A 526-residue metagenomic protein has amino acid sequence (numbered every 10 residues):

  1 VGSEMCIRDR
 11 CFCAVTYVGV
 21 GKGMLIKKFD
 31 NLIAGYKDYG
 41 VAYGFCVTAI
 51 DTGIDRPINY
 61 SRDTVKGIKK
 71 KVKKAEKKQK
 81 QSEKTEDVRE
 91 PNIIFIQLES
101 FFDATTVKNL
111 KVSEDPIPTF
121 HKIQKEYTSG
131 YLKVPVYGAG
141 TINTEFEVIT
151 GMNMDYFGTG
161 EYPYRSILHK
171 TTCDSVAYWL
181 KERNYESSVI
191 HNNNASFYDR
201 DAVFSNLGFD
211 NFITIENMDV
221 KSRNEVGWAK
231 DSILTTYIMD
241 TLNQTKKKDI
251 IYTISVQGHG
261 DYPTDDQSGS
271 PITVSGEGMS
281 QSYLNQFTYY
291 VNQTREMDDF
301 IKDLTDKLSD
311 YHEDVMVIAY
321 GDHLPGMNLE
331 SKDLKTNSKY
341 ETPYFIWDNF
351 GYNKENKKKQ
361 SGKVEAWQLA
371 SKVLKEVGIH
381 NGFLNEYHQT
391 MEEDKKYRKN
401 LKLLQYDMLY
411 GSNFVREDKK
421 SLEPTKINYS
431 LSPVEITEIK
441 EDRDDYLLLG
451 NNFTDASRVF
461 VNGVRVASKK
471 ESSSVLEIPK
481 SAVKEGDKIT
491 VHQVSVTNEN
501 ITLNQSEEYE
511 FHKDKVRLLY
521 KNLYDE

Functional and structural regions predicted by a protein language model:
G2-I7: Short, small-residue-biased leader/transition segments that mark boundaries at the very start of proteins
D9-V15: Hydrophobic core of alpha-helical transmembrane segments in multi-pass integral membrane proteins
V15-F95: Membrane-interface segments at or immediately adjacent to transmembrane helices that form the boundary between
K77-E83, L98, D103-E477, A482-E526: Solvent-exposed soluble domains appended to multi-pass membrane proteins
